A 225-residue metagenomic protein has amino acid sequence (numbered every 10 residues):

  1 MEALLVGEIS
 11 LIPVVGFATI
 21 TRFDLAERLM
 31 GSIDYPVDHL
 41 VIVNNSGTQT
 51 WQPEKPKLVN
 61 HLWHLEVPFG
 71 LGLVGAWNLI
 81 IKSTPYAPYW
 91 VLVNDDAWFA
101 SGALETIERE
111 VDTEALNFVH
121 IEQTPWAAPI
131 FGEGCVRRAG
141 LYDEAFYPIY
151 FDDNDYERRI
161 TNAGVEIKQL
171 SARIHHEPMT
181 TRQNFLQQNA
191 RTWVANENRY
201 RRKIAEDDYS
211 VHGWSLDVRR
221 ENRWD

Functional and structural regions predicted by a protein language model:
T21-Y35: Short, well-formed alpha-helical segments that are part of the catalytic scaffolds of diverse glycosyltransferases
D34-E66: Acidic donor-binding segment of Leloir-type glycosyltransferases
V67-T84: Glycine-rich, basic loop-to-helix element that forms the pyrophosphate-binding segment of sugar-nucleotide handling
A87-W98: Short beta-strand-to-loop acidic/aromatic patch adjacent to the donor-nucleotide binding site
G102-H120: Conserved donor-nucleotide/metal-binding helix-loop-beta segment in metal-dependent transferases, i.e., the alpha-helix
N117-P129: Short beta-strand-to-loop element that shapes/binds the nucleotide-sugar donor at the catalytic cleft/hinge
E133-Y150, R159-L170: Aromatic-glycine-rich donor-binding/catalytic loop that engages nucleotide-sugar donors across glycosyltransferases
N154-D225: C-terminal catalytic/acceptor-binding lobe
